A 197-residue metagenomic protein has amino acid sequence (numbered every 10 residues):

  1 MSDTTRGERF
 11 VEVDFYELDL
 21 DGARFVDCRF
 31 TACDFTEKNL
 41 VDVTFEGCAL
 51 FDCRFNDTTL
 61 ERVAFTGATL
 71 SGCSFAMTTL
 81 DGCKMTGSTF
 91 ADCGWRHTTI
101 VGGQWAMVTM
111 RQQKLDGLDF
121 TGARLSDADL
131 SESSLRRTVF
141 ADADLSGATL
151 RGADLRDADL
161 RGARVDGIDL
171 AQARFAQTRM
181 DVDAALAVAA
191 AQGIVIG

Functional and structural regions predicted by a protein language model:
M1-G197: Tandem repeat scaffolds
